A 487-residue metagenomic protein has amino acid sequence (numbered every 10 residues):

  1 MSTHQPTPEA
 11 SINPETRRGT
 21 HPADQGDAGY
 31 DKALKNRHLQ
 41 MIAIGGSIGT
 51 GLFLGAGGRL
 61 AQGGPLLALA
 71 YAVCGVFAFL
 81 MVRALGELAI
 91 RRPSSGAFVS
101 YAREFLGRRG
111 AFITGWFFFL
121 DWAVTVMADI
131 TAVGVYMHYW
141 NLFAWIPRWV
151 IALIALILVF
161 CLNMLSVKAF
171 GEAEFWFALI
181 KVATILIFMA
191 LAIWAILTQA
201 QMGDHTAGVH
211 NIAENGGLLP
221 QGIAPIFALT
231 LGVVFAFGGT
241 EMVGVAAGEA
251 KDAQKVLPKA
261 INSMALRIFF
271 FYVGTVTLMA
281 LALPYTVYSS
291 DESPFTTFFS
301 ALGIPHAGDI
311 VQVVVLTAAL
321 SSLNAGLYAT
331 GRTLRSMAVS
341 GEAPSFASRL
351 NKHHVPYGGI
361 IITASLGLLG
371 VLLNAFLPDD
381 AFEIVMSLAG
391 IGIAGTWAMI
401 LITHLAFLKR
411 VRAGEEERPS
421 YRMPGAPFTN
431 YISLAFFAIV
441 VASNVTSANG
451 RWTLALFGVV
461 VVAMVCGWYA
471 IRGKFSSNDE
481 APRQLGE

Functional and structural regions predicted by a protein language model:
M1-G57, A61-L66, F79-R83, T206 (+5 more regions): Membrane-interface "cap" regions at the ends of multi-pass membrane proteins
H21, Q25-D31, L67-A68, N141-P147 (+1 more regions): Helix-loop-helix junctions that connect adjacent transmembrane segments in multi-pass membrane transporters
D31-V135, V234-F235, T240-V243, A250 (+3 more regions): Transmembrane helix-boundary motif of multi-pass solute transporters/channels
A61, A70, F79-M164, A169 (+2 more regions): Hydrophobic transmembrane alpha-helices that form the core helical bundles of multi-pass secondary transporters
S100-A102, G107, Y139-F143, A213-G216 (+4 more regions): TM-loop-TM module centered on a large, flexible mid-protein loop between adjacent transmembrane helices in multi-pass
G134, R148-A207, I261-A265, M386-M399 (+2 more regions): Membrane-interface loop-to-helix entry segments
W176-F177, F346-Y357, W397-A448, N478 (+1 more regions): C-terminal membrane-solvent junction of multi-pass transporters and transport-like membrane proteins
T184-L191, L334, S387-E417, I432-I439 (+1 more regions): Hydrophobic alpha-helical segments of multi-pass membrane transport proteins
